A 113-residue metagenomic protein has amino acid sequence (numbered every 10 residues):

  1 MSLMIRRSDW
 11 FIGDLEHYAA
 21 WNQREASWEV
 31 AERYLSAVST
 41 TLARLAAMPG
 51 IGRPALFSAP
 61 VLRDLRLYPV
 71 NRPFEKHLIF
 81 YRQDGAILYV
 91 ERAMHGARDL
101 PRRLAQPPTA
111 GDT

Functional and structural regions predicted by a protein language model:
M1-A37, T41: Arg/Lys-rich, positively charged N-terminal/basic patches that mediate binding to nucleic acids
M1-L3, D64-R66, E75: Short amphipathic alpha-helical segments
A31, R53-F57, R102: Short, hydrophobic secondary-structure boundary micro-motifs
A43-R72: A short, surface-exposed loop/turn module that caps and links secondary-structure elements
N71-T113: Enriched for short, Lys/Arg-rich terminal
